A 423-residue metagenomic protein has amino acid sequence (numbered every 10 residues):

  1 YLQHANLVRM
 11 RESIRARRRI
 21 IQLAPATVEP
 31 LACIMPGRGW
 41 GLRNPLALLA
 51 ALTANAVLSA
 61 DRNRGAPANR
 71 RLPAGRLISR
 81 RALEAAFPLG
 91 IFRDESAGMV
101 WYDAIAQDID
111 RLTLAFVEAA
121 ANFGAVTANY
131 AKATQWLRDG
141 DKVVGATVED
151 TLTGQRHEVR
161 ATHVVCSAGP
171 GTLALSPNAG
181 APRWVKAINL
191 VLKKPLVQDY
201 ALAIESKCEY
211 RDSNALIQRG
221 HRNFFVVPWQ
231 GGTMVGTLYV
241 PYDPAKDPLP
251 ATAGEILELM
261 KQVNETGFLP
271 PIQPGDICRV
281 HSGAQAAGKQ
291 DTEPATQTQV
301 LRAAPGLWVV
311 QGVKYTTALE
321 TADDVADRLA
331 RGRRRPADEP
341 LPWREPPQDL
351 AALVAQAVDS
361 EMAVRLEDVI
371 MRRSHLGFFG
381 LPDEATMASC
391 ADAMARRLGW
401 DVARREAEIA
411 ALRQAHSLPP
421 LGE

Functional and structural regions predicted by a protein language model:
Y1-A85, F224: Dinucleotide-binding Rossmann-like beta1-alpha1 core, especially the glycine-rich loop that anchors the ADP
H4, V8-R19, A115, E258 (+6 more regions): A non-catalytic, amphipathic alpha-helix used as a structural packing/dimerization or gating element in enzyme scaffolds
G65-N69, E84-F123, T127, V143-T147 (+3 more regions): Helix-loop-beta segment of a Rossmann-like dinucleotide-binding subdomain
D94-E95, R111, A115, A119 (+2 more regions): C-terminal catalytic lobe of FAD-dependent flavoproteins
N129-V144: A conserved short coil-to-beta-strand element within the FAD-binding core of flavoproteins
L152-H163: Core beta-strand elements of the Rossmann-like FAD/NAD(P) dinucleotide-binding domain in flavoenzyme oxidoreductases
A168-G169: Glycine-rich, N-terminal phosphate-binding loop of Rossmann-like dinucleotide-binding domains
E384-E423: Amphipathic terminal alpha-helices
